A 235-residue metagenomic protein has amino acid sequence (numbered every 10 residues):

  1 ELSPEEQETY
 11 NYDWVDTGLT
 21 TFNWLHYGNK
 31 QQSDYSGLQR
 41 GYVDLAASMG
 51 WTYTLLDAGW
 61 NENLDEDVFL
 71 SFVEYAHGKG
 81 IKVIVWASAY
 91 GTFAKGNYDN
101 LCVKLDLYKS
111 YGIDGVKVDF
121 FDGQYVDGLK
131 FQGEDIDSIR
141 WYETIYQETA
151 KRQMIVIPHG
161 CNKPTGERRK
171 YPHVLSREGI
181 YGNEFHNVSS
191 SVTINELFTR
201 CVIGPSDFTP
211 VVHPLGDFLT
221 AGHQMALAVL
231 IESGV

Functional and structural regions predicted by a protein language model:
E1-G80, I84-A87: Conserved structural scaffold segments of CAZyme catalytic domains across common CAZy folds
L25, V212, S233-G234: Generic structural signal for hydrophobic core residues of well-folded globular domains
Q32, P214-D217: Outer-membrane beta-barrel domain signature
S36, I139, T220, Q224: Electropositive phosphate-/nucleotide-binding environments in soluble metabolic enzymes
A58-L215: Aromatic- and carboxylate-enriched substrate-binding clefts and catalytic-loop regions of carbohydrate-active enzymes
G216-V235: Glycine-rich, aromatic-lined ligand/substrate-binding cores of catalytic and carbohydrate-binding domains
